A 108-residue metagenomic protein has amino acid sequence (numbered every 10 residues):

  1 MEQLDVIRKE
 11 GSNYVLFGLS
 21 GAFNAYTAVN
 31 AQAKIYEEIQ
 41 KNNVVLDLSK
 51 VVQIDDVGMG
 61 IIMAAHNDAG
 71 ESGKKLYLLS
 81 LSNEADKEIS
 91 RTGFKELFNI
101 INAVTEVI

Functional and structural regions predicted by a protein language model:
M1-Q53, A64-I108: STAS-like cytosolic regulatory interaction modules
